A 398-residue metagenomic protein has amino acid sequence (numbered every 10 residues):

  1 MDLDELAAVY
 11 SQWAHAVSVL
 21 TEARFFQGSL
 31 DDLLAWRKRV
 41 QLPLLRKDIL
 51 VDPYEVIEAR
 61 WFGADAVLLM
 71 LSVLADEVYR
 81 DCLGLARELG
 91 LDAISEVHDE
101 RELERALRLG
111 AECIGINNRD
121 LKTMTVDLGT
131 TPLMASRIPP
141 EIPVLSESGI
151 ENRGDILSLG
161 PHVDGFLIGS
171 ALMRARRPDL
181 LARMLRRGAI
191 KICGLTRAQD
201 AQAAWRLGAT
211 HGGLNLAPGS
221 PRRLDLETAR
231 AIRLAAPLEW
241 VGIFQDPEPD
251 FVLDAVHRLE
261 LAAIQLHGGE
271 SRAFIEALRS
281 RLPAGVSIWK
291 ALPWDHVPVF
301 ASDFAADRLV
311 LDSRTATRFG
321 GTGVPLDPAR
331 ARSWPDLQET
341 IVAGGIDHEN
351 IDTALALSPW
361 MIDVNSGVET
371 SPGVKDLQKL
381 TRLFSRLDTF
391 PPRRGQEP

Functional and structural regions predicted by a protein language model:
M1-I94, E100-R105, T131-M134, L214-R281: N-terminal active-site wall of soluble small-molecule enzyme domains
D4-A8, R37-Q41, E96-R108, N117-R119 (+4 more regions): Extended, hydrophobic interaction surfaces within ordered domains
E5-Q27, A106-A135, H211-S220, W294 (+4 more regions): Glycine/Thr-rich beta-alpha phosphate-binding loop at enzyme active sites
V17-V19, L44-K47, V67-L69, A93-S95 (+11 more regions): Hydrophobic faces of well-ordered beta-strands that scaffold small-molecule active sites in alpha/beta enzyme cores
T21, E58-E77, G115-T125, H162-A182 (+4 more regions): Glycine-rich phosphate-binding active-site loops on the catalytic face of alpha/beta enzymes
E22-R24, I49, S72, H98-E100 (+11 more regions): Active-site beta-loop-alpha junctions enriched in small/polar residues
V51-G63, H98-G110, S146-I168, T196-L207 (+9 more regions): Catalytic cores of alpha/beta
L128, L133-I138, L157-G160, L172-I190 (+4 more regions): C-terminal helical cap(s) of enzyme catalytic domains, especially alpha/beta-barrels
